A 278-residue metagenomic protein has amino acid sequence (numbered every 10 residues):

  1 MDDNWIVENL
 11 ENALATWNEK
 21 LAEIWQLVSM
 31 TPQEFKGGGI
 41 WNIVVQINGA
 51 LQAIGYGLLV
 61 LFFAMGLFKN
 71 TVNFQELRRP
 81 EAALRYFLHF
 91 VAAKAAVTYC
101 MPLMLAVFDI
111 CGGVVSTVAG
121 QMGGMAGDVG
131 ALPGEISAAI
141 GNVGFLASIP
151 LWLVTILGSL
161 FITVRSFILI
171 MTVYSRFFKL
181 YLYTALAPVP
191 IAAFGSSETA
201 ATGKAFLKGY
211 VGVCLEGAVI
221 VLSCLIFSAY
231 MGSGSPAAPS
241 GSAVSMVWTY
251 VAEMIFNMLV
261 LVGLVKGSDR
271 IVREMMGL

Functional and structural regions predicted by a protein language model:
M1-L10, P80-C100, G203-V213: Alpha-helical transmembrane segments and their helix-start/interface "positive-inside/aromatic belt" motifs in integral
M1-L58: Binding/recognition "hotspot" determinant
Q26, A82-H89, S116, G120 (+4 more regions): Short amphipathic alpha-helical coupling elements at transmembrane boundaries
V44-Q52, L84-L88, A92, G141-G144 (+4 more regions): Alpha-helical membrane-interface segments at transmembrane helix boundaries
I47-I54, F90-K94, F167, M171-Y174 (+3 more regions): Loop-to-transmembrane-helix entry motif
L58-K94, L186-A200: Hydrophobic transmembrane alpha-helix segments characteristic of membrane transport and insertion machinery
A93-L186, C224-G277: Non-cytosolic segments of integral membrane proteins
I191-K208, S240, I271-M275: Alpha-helical transmembrane segments
